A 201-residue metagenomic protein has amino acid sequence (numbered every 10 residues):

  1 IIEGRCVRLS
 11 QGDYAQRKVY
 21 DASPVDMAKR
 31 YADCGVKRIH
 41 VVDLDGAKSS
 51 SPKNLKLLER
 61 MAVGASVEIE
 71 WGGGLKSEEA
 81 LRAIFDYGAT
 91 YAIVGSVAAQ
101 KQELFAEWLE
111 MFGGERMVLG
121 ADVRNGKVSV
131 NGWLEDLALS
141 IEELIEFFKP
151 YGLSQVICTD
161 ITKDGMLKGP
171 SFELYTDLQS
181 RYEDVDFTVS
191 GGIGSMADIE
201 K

Functional and structural regions predicted by a protein language model:
I1, I39-V41, V67-G73, A92-V94 (+3 more regions): Hydrophobic faces of well-ordered beta-strands that scaffold small-molecule active sites in alpha/beta enzyme cores
E3-Q16, F85, A89-D164: Conserved anion-binding
C6-P52: N-terminal beta-alpha supersecondary unit
Y20-A32, K76-R82, D136-F147, I199: Short, acidic/polar
K29, E59, R82-F85, A106 (+4 more regions): Alpha-helical segments flanking ligand/cofactor-binding loops in enzyme cores
R38-L57, S96, C158-K168: Glycine-rich, proline-tolerant flexible connector loops at the mouths of alpha/beta enzymes
P52-E59, L134-E143, K168-T176: Charged helix-capping and loop-helix junction motifs
A62-Y91, E173-K201: Catalytic cores of alpha/beta
